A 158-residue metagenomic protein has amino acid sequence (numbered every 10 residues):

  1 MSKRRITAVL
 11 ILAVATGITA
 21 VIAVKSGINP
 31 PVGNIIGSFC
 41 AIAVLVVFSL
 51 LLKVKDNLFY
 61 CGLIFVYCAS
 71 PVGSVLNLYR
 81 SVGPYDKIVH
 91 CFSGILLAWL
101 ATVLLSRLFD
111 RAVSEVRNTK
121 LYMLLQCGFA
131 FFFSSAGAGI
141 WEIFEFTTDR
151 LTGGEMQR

Functional and structural regions predicted by a protein language model:
M1-L12: N-terminal membrane topogenic signal
V14-A23, F65-L76, S135-G139: Aromatic-anchored segments of alpha-helical transmembrane domains
A20-G33, V44-K53: Short, hydrophobic transmembrane alpha-helix segments
N34-I36, K55-Y67, K87-F92: Cytoplasmic-side transmembrane-helix entry/capping segments in multi-pass membrane proteins
C68-R80, V103-L104, L108-F109: Membrane-helix exit/interface motif
L76-D86, S135-R158: Interfacial helix-loop-helix junctions of multi-pass membrane proteins
G83-A101: Membrane-interface loop-to-helix entry segments
R111-S134: Internal alpha-helical transmembrane segments of multi-pass membrane proteins
